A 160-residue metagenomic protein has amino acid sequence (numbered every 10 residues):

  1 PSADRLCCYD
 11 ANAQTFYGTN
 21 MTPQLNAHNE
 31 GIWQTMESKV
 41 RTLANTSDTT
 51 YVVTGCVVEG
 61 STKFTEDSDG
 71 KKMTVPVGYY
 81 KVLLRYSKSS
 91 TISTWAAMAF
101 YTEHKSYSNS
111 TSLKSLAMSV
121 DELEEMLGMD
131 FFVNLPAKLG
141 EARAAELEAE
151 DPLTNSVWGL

Functional and structural regions predicted by a protein language model:
P1-L160: Domain-level detector of nuclease and nuclease-like folds in predominantly extracellular/periplasmic contexts
